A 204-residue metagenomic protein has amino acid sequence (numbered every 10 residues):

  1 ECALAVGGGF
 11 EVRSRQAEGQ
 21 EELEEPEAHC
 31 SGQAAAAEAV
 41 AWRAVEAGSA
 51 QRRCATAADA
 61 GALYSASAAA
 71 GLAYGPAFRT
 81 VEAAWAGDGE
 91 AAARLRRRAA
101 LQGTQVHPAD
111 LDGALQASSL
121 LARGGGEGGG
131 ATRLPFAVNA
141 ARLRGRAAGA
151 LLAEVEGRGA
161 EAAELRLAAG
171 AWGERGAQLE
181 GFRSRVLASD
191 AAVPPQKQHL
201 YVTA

Functional and structural regions predicted by a protein language model:
E1-A204: Acyl-thioester-processing domains in fatty-acid/polyketide/NRPS systems
